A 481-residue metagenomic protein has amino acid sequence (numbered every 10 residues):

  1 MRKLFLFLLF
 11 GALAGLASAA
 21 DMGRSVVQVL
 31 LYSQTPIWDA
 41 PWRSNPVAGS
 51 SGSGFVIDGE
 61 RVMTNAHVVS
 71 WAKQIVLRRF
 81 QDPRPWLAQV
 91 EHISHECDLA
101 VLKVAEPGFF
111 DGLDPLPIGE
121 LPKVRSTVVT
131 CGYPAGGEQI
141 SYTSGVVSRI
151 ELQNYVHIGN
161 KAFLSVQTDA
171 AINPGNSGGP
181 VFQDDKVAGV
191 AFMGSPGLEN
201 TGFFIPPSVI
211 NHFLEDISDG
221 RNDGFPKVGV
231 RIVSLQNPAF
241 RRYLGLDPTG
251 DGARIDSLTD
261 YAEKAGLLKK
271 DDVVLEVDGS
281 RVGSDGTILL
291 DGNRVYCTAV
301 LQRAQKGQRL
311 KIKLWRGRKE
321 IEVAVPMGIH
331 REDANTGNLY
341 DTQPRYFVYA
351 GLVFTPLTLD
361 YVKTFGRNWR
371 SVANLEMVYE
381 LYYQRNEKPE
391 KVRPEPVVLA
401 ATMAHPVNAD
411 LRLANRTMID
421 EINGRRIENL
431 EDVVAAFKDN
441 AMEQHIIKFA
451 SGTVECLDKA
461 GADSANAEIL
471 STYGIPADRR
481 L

Functional and structural regions predicted by a protein language model:
M1-L4: Positively charged n-region of N-terminal signal peptides that target proteins for export
L6-G15: Bacterial N-terminal signal peptides
S18-N65, Q74, K123-V128, F213-G220 (+2 more regions): N-terminal activation segment of mature serine protease catalytic domains
S25-Y32, P36-N45, A105-P115, S141-E199 (+4 more regions): Active-site region of chymotrypsin-like
Q34, S70, I93-C97, S148-V156 (+3 more regions): Short, conserved beta-turn/loop elements at beta-strand boundaries and strand-helix junctions
T35, D58-I140, P174, I321-E322: Conserved active-site neighborhood of the chymotrypsin/trypsin-like protease fold
S51, T64-S70, G132, S148-R149 (+4 more regions): Short beta->alpha transition motifs characteristic of CBS
F55, A66, L87-Q89, K103-E106 (+3 more regions): C-terminal recognition in membrane/secretory proteostasis and scaffolding
